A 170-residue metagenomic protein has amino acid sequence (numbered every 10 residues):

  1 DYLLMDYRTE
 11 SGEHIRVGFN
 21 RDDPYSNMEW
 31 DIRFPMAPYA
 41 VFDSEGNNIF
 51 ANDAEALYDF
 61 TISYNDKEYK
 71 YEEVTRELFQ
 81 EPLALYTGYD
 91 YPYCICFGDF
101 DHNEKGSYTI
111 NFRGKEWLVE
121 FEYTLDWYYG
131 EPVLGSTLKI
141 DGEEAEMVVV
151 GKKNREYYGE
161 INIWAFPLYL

Functional and structural regions predicted by a protein language model:
D1-M36, A40, F60-L170: Extracytoplasmic cysteine-anchoring/structural motifs
V41-A51: Short amphipathic, basic-aromatic surface patches that mediate peripheral association with negatively charged
I49-F60: Extracytoplasmic beta-rich ectodomain segments of secreted or membrane-anchored proteins
